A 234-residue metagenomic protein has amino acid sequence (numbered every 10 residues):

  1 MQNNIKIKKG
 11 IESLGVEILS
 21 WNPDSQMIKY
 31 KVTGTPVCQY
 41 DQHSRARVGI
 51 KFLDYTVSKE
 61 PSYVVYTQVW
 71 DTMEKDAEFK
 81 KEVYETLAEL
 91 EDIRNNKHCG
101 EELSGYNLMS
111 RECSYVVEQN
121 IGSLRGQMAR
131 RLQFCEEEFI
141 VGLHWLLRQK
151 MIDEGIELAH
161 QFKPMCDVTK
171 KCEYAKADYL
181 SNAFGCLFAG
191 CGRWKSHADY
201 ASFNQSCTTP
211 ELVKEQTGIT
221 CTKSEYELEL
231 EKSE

Functional and structural regions predicted by a protein language model:
M1-E234: Family-specific signature for flavin-dependent thymidylate synthase
